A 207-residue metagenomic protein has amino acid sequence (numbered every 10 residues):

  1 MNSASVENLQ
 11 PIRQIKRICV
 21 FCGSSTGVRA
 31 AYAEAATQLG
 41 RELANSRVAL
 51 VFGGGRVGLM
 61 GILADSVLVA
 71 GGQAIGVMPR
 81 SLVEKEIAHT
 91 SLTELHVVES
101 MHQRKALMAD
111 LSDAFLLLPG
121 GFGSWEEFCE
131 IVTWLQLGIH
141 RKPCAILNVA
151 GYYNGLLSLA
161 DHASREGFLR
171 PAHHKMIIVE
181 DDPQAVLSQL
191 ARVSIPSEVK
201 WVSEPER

Functional and structural regions predicted by a protein language model:
N2-S112, V149-Q184, S188-Q189, V193-R207: A cross-family phosphate/adenosyl-ligand binding-site feature
Q73-I75, L137-N148: Gly/Pro- and small hydrophobic-enriched strand-loop and loop-to-helix capping segments that sit at the rims
R104-G138, A145, P196-V202: Active-site/ligand-binding-proximal alpha/beta "capping" segment
L118, I139-K142, A150-G155: Glycine-rich phosphate/nucleotide-binding loop
L118-P119, P143-L147, H174-I177: Flexible, glycine/proline-enriched loop segments at strand-loop-helix junctions that form or flank small-ligand binding
